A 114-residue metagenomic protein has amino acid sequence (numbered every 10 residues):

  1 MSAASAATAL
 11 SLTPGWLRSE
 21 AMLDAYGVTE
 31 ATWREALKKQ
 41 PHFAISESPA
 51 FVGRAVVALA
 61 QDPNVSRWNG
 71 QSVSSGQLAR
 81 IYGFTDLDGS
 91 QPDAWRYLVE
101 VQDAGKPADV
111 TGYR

Functional and structural regions predicted by a protein language model:
M1-A4, A60-Q61: Alpha-helical segments that scaffold the active site and NAD(P)H-binding pocket of short-chain dehydrogenase/reductase
A4-G15: Conserved beta-loop-beta element that borders a ligand/cofactor-binding pocket
S11, T32-R114: C-terminal helical subdomain
P14-D24: Short, flexible catalytic-loop segment of classical short-chain dehydrogenase/reductase
D24-A25, Q71: Residue-level signal for well-ordered alpha-helical positions
Y26-A31: Short, hinge-like loop/turn segments at secondary-structure boundaries
